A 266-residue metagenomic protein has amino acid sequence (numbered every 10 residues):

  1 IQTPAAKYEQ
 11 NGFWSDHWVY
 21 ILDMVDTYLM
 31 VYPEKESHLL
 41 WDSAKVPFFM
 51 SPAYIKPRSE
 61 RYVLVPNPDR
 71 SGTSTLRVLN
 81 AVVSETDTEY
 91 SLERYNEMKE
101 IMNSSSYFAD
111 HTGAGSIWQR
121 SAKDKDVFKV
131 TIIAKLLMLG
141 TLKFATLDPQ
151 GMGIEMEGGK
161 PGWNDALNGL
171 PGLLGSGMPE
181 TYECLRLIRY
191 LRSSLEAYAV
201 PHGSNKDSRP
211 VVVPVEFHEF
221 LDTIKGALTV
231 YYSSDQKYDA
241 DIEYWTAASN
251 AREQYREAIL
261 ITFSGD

Functional and structural regions predicted by a protein language model:
I1-D266: Acidic, mature catalytic/reactive cores of soluble proteins
